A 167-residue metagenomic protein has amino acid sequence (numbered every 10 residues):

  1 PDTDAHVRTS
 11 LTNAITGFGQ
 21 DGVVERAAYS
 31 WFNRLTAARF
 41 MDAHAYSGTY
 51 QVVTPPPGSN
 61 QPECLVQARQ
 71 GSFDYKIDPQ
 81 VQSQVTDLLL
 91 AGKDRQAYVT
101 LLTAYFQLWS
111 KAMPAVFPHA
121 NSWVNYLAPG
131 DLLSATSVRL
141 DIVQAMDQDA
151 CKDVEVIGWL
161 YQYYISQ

Functional and structural regions predicted by a protein language model:
P1-Q167: Preference for the N-terminal adenyl/adenosyl cofactor-binding alpha/beta module
